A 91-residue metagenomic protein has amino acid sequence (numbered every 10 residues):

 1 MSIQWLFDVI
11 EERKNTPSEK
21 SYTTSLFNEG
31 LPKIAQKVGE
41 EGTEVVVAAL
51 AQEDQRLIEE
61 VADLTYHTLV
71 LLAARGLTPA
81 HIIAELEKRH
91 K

Functional and structural regions predicted by a protein language model:
M1-V61, T65-K91: Flexible "arm" and connector segments at domain edges
